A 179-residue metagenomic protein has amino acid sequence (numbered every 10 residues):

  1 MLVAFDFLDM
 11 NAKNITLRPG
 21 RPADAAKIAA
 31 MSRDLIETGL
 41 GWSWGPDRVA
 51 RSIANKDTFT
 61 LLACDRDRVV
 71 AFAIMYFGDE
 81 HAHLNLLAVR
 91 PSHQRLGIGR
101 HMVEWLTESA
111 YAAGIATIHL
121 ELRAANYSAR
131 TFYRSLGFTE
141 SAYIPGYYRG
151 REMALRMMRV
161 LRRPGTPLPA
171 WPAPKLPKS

Functional and structural regions predicted by a protein language model:
L2-A12, P19-Q94, V103-W105, S109 (+3 more regions): Acetyl-CoA-dependent GNAT
P46, D67, A124, Y147-Y148: Conserved beta-strand edge residues that scaffold enzyme active sites
E80, A116, T139: Short acidic/polar active-site loop segments enriched in Thr and Asp
V89, R123-A124: Short amphipathic helical patch at the helix-1/turn junction of helix-turn-helix
G97-G99: Conserved G/P- and acidic residue-centered "switch" motifs that form tight phosphate/ATP-binding loops in soluble
M102, N126-A129: Conserved short alpha-helix immediately C-terminal to the canonical SAM/SAH-binding motif I of Rossmann-like
H119-L122, R134, T139-R156: Conserved catalytic-core motifs of GNAT/GCN5-like acyltransferases
